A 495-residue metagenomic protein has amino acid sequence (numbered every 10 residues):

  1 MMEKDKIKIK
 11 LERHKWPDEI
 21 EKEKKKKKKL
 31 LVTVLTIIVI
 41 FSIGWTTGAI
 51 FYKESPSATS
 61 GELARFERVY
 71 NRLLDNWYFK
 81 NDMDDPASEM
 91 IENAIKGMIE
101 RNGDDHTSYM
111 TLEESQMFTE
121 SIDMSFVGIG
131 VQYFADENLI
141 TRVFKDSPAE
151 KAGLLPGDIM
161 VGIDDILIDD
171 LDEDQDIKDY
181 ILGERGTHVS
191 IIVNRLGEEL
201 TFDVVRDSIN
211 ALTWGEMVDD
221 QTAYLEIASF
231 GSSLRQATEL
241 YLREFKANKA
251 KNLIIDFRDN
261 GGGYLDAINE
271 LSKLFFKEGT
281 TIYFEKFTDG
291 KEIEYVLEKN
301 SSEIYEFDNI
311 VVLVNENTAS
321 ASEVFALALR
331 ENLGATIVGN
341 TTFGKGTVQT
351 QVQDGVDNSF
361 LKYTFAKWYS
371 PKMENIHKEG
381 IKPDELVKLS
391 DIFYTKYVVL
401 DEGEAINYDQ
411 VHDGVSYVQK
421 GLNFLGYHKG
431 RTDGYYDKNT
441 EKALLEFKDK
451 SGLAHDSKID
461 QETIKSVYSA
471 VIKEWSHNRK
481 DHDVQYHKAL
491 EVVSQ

Functional and structural regions predicted by a protein language model:
M2-H106, K246-N248, L253, Y427-A443 (+2 more regions): Terminal targeting/pro-maturation regions of precursor/exported proteins
E19, I43, A58, T141-R142 (+5 more regions): Cleft-lining beta-strand/loop regions that shape enzyme active-site pockets
W77-L139, H188-S190, N194-D203, Y283 (+2 more regions): Extended, small/polar residue-biased N-terminal targeting/export presequences and adjacent propeptide/linker tracts
T111-F118, E137, G153-Q175, T341-T342 (+2 more regions): Short glycine/proline-centered loop/turn elements that form peptide/ligand docking sites
D123-D164: Glycine-rich active-site/cofactor-binding loop and its immediate structural neighborhood
K145-I159, L212-T213, Q410, G414 (+3 more regions): PDZ/PDZ-like domain micro-motif
A149-D172, L253-D256, N423-T432, A443-H455: Conserved PDZ fold ligand-binding element
P383-Y435, K473-K480: Acidic, Ser/Thr/Pro/Gly-enriched interdomain connector segments
